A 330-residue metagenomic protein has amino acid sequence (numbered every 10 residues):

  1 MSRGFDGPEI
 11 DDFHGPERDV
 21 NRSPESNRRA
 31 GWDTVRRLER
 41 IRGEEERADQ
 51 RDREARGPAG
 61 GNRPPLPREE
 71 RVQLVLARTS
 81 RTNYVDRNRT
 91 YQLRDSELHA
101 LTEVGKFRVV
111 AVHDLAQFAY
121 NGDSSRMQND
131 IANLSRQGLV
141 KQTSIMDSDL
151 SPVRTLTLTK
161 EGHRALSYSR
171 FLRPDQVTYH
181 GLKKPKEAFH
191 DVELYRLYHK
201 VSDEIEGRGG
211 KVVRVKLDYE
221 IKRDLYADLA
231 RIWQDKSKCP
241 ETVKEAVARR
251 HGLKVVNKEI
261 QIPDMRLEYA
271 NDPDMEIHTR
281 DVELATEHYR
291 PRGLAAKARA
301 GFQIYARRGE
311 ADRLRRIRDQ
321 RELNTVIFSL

Functional and structural regions predicted by a protein language model:
M1-G105, H113-F118, Q137-L330: Electrostatic, structured charged patches in enzyme active sites and in nucleic-acid/phosphate-binding
R108: Flexible coil/turn residues that form the inter-helical turn or adjacent wing/linker of helix-turn-helix
N121-Q142: Short amphipathic alpha-helical interaction segments
